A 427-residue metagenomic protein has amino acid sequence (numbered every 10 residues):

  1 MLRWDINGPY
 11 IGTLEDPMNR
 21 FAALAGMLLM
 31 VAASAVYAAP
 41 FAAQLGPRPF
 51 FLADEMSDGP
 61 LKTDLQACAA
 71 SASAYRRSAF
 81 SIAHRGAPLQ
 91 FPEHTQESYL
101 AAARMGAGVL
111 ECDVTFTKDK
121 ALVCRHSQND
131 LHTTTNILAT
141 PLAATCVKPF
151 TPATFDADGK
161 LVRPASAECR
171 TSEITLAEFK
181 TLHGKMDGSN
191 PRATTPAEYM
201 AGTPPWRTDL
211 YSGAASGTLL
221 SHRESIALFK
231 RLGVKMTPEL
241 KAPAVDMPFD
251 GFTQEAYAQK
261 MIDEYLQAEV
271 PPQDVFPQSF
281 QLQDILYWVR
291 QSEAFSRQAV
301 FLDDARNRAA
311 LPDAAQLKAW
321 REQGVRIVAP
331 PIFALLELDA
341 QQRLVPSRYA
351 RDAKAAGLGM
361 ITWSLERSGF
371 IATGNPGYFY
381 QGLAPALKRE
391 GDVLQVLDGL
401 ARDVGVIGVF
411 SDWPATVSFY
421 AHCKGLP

Functional and structural regions predicted by a protein language model:
M1-P17: Short, Lys/Arg-enriched N-terminal segments with co-localized hydrophobic residues within the first ~10-30 amino acids
G8, A25, L89-Q90: Intrinsically disordered, low-complexity segments enriched in polar/charged small residues
D16-A25: Bacterial N-terminal signal peptides that target proteins for export
A25-A33: Bacterial N-terminal signal peptides
A38-P427: Phosphate-group recognition and catalysis centered on beta-loop-alpha active-site segments
